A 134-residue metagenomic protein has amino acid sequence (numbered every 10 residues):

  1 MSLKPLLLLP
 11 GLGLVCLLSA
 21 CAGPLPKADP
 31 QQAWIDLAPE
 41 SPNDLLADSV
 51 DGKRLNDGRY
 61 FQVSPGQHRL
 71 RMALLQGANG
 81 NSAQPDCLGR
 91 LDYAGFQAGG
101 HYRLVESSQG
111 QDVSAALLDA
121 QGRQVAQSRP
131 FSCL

Functional and structural regions predicted by a protein language model:
M1-A22: Sec-dependent bacterial lipoprotein signal peptides
C21-L134: Short loop/turn and low-complexity linker motifs enriched in small/turn-promoting residues
